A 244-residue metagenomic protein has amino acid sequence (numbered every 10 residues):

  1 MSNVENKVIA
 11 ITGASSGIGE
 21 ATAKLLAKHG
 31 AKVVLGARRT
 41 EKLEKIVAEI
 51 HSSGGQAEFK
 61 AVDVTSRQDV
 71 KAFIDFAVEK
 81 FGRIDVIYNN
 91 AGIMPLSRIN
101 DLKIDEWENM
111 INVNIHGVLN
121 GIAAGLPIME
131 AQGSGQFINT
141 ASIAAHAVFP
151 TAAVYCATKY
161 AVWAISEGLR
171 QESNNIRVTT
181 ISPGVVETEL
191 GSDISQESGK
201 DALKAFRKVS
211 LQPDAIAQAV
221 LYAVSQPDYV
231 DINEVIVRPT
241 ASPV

Functional and structural regions predicted by a protein language model:
S15-S16: Conserved glycine-rich cofactor-binding loop
H29-I46: Conserved glycine-rich Rossmann-like NAD(P)H-binding loop of the short-chain dehydrogenase/reductase
T40-E41, A61-A72, I104: The beta1-alpha1 cofactor-binding region of Rossmann-like NAD(H)/NADP(H)-dependent oxidoreductases
R98-I99, E106-E108: Substrate-binding pocket helix/loop in short-chain dehydrogenase/reductase
I122, T158: Active-site helix of classical SDR
S142: Residue(s) in the substrate-gating loop at a strand-loop-helix junction that position the organic substrate next
T180-P183, G199-P243: C-terminal helical subdomain
